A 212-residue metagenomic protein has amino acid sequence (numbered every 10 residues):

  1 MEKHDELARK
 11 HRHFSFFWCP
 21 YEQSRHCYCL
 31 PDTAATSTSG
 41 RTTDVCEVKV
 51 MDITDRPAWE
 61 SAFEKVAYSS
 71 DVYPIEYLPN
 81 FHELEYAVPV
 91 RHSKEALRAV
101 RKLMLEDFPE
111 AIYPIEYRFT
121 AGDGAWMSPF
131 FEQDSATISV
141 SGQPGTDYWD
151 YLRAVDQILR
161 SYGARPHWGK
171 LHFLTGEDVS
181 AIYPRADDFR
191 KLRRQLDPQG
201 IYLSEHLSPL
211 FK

Functional and structural regions predicted by a protein language model:
M1-K212: Noncatalytic alpha-helical scaffold of FAD-dependent oxidoreductases
